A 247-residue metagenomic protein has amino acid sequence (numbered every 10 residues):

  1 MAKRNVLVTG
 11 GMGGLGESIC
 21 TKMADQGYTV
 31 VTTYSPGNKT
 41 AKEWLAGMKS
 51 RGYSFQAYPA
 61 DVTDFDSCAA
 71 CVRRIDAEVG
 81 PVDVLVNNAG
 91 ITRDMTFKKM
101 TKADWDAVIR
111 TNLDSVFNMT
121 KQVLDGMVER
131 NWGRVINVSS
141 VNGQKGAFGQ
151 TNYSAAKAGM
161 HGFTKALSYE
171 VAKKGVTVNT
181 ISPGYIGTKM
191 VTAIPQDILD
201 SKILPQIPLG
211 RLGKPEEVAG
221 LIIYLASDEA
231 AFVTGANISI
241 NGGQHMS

Functional and structural regions predicted by a protein language model:
M12-G13: Conserved glycine-rich cofactor-binding loop
Q26-E43: Conserved glycine-rich Rossmann-like NAD(P)H-binding loop of the short-chain dehydrogenase/reductase
T96-F97, D104-I109, V191, I203: Substrate-binding pocket helix/loop in short-chain dehydrogenase/reductase
T120, A156, T164: Active-site helix of classical SDR
D125, Y169-K173, A231: Alpha-helical segment proximal to the catalytic Tyr-Lys
S140: Residue(s) in the substrate-gating loop at a strand-loop-helix junction that position the organic substrate next
A172, T177, V233-G235, N241: Short, small/polar-rich loop/turn modules that mediate ligand/substrate recognition or access, typified
